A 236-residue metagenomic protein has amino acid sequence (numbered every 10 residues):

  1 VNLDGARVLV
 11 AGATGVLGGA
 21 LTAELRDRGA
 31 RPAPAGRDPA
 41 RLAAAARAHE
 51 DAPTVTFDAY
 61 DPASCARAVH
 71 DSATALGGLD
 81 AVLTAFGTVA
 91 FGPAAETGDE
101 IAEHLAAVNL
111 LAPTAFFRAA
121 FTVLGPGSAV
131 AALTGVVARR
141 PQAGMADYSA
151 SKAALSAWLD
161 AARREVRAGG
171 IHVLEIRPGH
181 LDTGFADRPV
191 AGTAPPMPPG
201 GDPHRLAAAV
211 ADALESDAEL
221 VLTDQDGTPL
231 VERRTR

Functional and structural regions predicted by a protein language model:
A11, L79-G87, A132: Rossmann-fold scaffold of SDR-type NAD(P)-dependent oxidoreductases
T14-G15: Conserved glycine-rich cofactor-binding loop
A30-A45: Conserved glycine-rich Rossmann-like NAD(P)H-binding loop of the short-chain dehydrogenase/reductase
A48-A63: Rossmann-fold cofactor-recognition segment
T88, A95-T114, L155: Catalytic Tyr-X3-Lys loop
F117, S151: Active-site helix of classical SDR
G135: Residue(s) in the substrate-gating loop at a strand-loop-helix junction that position the organic substrate next
E175-I176, T183, A191-V231: C-terminal helical subdomain
